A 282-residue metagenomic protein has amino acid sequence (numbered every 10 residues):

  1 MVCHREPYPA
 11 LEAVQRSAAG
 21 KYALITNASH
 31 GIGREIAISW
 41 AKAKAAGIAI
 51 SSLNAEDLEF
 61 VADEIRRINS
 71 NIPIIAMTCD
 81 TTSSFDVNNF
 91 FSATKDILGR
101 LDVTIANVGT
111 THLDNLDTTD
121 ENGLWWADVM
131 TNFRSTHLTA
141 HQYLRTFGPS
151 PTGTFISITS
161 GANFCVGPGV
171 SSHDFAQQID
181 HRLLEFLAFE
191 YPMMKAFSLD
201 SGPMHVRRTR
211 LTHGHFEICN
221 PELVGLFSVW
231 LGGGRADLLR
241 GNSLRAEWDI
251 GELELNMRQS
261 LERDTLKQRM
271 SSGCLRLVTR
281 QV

Functional and structural regions predicted by a protein language model:
Y22, N27-G31: Conserved glycine-rich cofactor-binding loop
A45-V61: Conserved glycine-rich Rossmann-like NAD(P)H-binding loop of the short-chain dehydrogenase/reductase
A55-E56, T78-F90: The beta1-alpha1 cofactor-binding region of Rossmann-like NAD(H)/NADP(H)-dependent oxidoreductases
R67-S83: Rossmann-fold cofactor-recognition segment
N88, G109-W126, R145, G169-S172: Conserved mid-core segment of classical short-chain dehydrogenase/reductases
E121, V129, G148-M193, G202-P203 (+1 more regions): Catalytic loop of short-chain dehydrogenase/reductase
M193, S198-S201, H213-V282: C-terminal helical subdomain
